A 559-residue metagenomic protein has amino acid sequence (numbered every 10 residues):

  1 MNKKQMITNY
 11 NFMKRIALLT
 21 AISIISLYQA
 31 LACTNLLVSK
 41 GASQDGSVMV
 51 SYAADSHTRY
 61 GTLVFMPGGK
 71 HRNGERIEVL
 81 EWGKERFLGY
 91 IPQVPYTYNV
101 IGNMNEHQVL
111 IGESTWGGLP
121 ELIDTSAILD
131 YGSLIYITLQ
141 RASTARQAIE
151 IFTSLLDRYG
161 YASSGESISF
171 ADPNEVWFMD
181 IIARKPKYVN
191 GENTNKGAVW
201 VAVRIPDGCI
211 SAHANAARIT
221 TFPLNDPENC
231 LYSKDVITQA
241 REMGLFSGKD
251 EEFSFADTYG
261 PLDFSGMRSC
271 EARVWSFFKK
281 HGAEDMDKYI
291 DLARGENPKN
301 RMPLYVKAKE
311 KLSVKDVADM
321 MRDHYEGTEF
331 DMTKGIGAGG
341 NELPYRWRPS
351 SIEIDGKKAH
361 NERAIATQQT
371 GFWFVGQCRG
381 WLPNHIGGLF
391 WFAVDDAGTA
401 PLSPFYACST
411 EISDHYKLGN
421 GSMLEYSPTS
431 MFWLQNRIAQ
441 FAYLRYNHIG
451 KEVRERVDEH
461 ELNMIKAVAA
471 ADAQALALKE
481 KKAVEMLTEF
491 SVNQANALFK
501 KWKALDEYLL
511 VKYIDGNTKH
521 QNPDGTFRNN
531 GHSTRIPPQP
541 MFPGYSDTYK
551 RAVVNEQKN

Functional and structural regions predicted by a protein language model:
K4-L18: Bacterial N-terminal signal peptides that target proteins for export
A17-L27: Bacterial N-terminal signal peptides
C33-Y131, I151-L312: A contiguous strand-loop segment
I135-R141: Short, well-ordered beta-strand elements within core beta-sheets of diverse protein domains
F277-K357, R363-I365, E452, H460 (+1 more regions): Accessory, solvent-exposed terminal regions and/or long lumenal/extracellular loops of proteins
A338-Q474: Substrate-recognition/cap regions that form aromatic- and gly/pro-loop-enriched pockets for small-molecule ligands
R454-N559: Histidine-centered catalytic/metal-binding microenvironments
